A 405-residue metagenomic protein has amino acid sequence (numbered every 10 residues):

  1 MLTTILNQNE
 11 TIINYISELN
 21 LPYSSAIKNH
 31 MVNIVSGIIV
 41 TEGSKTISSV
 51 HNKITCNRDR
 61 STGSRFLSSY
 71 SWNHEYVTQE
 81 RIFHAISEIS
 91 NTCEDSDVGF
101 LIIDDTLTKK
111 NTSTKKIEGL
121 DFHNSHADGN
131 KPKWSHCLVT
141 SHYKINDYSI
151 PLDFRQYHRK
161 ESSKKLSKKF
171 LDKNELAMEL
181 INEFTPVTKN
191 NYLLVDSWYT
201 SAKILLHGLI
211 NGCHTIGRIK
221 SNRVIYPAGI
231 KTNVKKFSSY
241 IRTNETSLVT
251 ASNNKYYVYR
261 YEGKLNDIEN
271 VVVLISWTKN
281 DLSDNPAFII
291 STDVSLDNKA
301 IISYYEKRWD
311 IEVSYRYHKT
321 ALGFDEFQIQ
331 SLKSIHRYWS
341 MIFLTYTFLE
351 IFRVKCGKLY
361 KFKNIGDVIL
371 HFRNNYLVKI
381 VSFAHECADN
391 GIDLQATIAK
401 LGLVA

Functional and structural regions predicted by a protein language model:
M1-Y23, I27, S36, D97 (+2 more regions): Single, function-defining residue in the core of a domain
M1-Y76: Gly/serine-rich nucleotide phosphate-binding loop at the start of the catalytic core of nucleotide/ADP-ribose-handling
S36-I39, N52, Y70-T78, H126 (+3 more regions): Short secondary-structure transition/capping motifs
S36-S49, Y76, E80-A85, G129-H142 (+3 more regions): Short N-terminal helix-initiation segments at or just after the protein's N-terminus
T62-S64, Y76-C93, L171-E179, E183: Hydrophobic, well-ordered secondary-structure segments that either form specific early membrane-associated helices used
Y70-Y148, H158, N254-E262: Active-site-proximal, Lys/Arg-enriched surface segment that forms a nucleic-acid-binding/basic interface patch
